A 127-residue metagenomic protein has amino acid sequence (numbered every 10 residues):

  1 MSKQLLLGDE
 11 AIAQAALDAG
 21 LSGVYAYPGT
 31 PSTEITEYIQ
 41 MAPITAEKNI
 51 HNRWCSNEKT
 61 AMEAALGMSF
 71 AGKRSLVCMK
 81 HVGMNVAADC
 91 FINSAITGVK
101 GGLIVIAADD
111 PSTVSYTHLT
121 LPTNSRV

Functional and structural regions predicted by a protein language model:
M1-L6, S22-G23, I50-R53: A short glycine/serine-rich beta->alpha loop
L6-Q14, S22-Q40, E63: N-terminal glycine-rich anion-binding loops that anchor highly charged ligand groups
L21-V24, F70, P122: Charged, amphipathic alpha-helical interaction segments
T33-T113: Thiamine diphosphate
T117-T123: Conserved small/polar residues in nucleotide/adenosyl-binding loops
